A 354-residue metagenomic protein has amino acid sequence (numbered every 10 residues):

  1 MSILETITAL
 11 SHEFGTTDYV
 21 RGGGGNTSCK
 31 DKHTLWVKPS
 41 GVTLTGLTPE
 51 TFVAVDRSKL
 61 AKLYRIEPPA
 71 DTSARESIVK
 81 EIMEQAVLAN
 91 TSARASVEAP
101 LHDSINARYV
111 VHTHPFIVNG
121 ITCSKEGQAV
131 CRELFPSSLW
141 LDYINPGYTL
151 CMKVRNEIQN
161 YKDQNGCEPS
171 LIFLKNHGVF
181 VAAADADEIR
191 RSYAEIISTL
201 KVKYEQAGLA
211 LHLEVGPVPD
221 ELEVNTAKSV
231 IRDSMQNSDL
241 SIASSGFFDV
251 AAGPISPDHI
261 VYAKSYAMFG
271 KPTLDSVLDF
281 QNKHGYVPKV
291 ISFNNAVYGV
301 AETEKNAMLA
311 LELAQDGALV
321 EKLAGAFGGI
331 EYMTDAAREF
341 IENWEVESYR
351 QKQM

Functional and structural regions predicted by a protein language model:
M1-M354: Glycine-rich flexible loops
